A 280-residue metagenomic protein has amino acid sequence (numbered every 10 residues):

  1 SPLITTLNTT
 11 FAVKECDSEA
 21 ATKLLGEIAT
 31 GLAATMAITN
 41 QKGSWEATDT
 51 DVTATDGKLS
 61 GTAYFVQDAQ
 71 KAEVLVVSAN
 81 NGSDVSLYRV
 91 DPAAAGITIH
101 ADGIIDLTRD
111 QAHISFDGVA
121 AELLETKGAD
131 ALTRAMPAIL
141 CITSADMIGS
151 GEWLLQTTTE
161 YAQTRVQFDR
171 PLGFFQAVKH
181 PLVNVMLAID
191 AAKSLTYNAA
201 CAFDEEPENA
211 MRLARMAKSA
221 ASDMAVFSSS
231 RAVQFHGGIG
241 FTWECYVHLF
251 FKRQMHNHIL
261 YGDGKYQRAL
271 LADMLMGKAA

Functional and structural regions predicted by a protein language model:
S1, C16-A20, G31, R134-A280: Alpha-helical interface subdomain recognition
S1-G26, D68-A72: Internal helix-loop-helix
T30-Q41: A short, Trp-centered hydrophobic/proline-enriched beta-strand micro-motif
L32, T48-T50, Q70-E73, D84 (+4 more regions): A generic structural signal for well-ordered coil/turn residues at beta-strand boundaries that shape enzyme active-site
E46-S60: Cytochrome P450 C-terminal beta-domain/meander region
T50, F65-V66, D91-L123: Flexible, small-/acidic-enriched active-site or ligand-binding loops
T62-I97: A short core secondary-structure module
V77, Y88, I114, G151 (+1 more regions): Residue-level signal for inorganic ion chemistry
